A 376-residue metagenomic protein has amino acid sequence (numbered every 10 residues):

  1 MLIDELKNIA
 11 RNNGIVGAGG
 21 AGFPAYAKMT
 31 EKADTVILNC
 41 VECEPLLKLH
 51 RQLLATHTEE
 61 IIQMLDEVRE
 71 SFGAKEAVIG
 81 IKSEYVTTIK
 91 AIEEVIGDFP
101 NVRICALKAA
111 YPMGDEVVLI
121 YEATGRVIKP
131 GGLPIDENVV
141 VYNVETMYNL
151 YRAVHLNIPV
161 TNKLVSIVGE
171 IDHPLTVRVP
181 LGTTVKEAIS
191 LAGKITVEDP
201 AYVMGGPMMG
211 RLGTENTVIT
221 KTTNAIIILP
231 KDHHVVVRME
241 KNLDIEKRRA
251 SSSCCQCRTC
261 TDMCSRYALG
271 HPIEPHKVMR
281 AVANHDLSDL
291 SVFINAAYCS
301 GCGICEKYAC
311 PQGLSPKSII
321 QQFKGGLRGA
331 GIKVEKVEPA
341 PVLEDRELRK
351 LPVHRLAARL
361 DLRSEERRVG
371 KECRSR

Functional and structural regions predicted by a protein language model:
G14-T30, K307: Conserved phosphate/anionic-ligand binding catalytic regions in large, soluble enzymes, centered on
V36, A55-F72: Histidine-anchored nucleotide/phosphate-binding helix
L38-H50, I171: Gly-rich Lys/Arg/Thr-decorated short loops/hinges at beta-loop-alpha junctions or inter-strand turns that position
V78, E84-T183, L191-E198, G206: Hydrophobic alpha-helical positions that pack around
K82-V86, P200-I219: Short acidic beta-strand-loop surface patches of small beta-rich interaction domains
Y111-V139, E215-I245: Active-site loop ensemble at the mouth of alpha/beta enzyme cores that anchors a bound cofactor
L229-S251, T261, Y267-V353, A358-S364 (+1 more regions): Ferredoxin-type iron-sulfur electron-transfer modules in oxidoreductases and energy-metabolism complexes
G370-C373: Positively charged, low-complexity/disordered segments
